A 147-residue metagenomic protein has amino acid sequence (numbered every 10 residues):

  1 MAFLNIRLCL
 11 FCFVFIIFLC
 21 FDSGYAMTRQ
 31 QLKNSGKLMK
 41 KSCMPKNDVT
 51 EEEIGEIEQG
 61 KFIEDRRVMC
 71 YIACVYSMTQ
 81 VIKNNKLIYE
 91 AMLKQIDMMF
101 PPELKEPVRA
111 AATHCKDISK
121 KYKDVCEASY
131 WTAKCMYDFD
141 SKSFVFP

Functional and structural regions predicted by a protein language model:
M1-F13: Classical eukaryotic N-terminal signal peptides for Sec-dependent ER targeting/secretion, especially the positively
V14-Q31, S143-P147: N-terminal signal peptide
T28, E56-F62, I118-D124: Short, recurring structural edge motifs at helix starts
N34-N47: Secreted, propeptide-processed cysteine-rich mini-domains
M44, D48, Y76-Q80, D97 (+3 more regions): Sec-exported extracytoplasmic/periplasmic mature domains
T50-I54, T79-N85, Y122-C126, A133-C135 (+1 more regions): Extracellular/mature segments of secreted proteins
D65-L87: Short N-proximal segments of mature Sec-exported proteins
M99, E106-F139: Compact alpha-helical subdomains of small soluble proteins
